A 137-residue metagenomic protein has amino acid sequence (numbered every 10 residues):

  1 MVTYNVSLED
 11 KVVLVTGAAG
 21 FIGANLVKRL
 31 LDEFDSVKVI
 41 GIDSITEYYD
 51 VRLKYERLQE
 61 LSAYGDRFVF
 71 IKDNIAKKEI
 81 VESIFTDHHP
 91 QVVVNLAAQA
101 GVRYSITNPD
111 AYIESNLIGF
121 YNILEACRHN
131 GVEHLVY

Functional and structural regions predicted by a protein language model:
M1-Y137: N-terminal Rossmann-like NAD(P)+-binding domain of SDR-like oxidoreductases, especially those catalyzing
